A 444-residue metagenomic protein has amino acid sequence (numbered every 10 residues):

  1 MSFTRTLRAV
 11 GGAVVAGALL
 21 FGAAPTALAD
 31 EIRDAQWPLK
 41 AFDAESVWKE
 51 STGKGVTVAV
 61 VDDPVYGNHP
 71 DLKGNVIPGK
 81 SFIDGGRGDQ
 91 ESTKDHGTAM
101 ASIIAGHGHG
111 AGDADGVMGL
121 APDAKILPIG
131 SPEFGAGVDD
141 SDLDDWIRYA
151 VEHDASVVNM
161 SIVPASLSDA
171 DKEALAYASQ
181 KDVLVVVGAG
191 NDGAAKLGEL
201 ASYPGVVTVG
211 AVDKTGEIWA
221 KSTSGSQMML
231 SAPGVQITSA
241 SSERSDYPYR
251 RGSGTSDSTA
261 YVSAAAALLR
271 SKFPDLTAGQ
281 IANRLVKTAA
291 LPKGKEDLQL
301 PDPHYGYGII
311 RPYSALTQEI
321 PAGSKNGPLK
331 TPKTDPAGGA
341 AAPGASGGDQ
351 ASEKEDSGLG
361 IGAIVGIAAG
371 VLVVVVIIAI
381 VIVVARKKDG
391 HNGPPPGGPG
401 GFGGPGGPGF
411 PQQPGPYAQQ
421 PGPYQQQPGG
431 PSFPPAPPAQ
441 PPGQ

Functional and structural regions predicted by a protein language model:
M1, K387-Q444: Intrinsically disordered, low-complexity Pro/Gly-rich regions
S2-V56, P70-D71: Protease zymogen maturation seam
W48-V58, V65-P78, G88-G137, T223-Q227 (+1 more regions): Subtilisin-like serine protease catalytic core
A101-I103, V235-H304: Hydrolase catalytic cores
S131-S202, D246-S253, D257: Substrate-binding/access-modulating region of protease and related hydrolase catalytic domains
G188-G205, G210-Q227, S239-S253, G294-Y305: Active-site-adjacent substrate-recognition loops and nearby beta-strands within hydrolase catalytic domains
D275-E353, G358: C-terminal subdomain of the subtilisin-like protease fold in secreted/lumenal serine endopeptidases
A340-V376, D389-G398: Extracellular Ser/Thr-rich, low-complexity/disordered mucin-like segments
